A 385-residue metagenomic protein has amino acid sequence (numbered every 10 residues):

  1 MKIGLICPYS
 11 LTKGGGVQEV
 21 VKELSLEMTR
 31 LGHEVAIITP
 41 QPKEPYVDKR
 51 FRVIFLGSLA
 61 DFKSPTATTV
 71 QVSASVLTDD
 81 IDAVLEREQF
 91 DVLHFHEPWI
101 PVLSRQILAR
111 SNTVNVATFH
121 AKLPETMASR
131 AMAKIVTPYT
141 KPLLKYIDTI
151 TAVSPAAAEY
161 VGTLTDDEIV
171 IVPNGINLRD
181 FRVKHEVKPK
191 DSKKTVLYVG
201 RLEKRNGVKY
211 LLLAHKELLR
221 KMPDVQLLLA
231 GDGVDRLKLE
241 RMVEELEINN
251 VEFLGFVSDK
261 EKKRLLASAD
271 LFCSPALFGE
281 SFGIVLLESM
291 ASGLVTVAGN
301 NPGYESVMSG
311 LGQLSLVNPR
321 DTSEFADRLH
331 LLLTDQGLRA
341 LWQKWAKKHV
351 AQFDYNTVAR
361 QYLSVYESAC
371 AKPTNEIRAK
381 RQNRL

Functional and structural regions predicted by a protein language model:
L123, A133-I150, T163: Membrane-proximal helix-turn-helix segments that form the acceptor-binding/catalytic region of lipid-linked
T151, P189-H215, L228: Conserved donor-binding/catalytic core segment of Leloir-type glycosyltransferases
A156, G175: Carbohydrate-associated surface elements
E240-V257: Nucleotide-activated donor-binding/catalytic signature segment of Leloir-type glycosyltransferases, i.e., the conserved
F256-V257, R264-A269: Short alpha-helical donor nucleotide-sugar binding micro-motif in glycosyltransferases
V295-A298: Short hydrophobic beta-strand element within catalytic cores of glycosyltransferases and related nucleotide-activated
G310-T322, L331-G337: Conserved acidic donor-binding segment of nucleotide-sugar-dependent glycosyltransferases
E324, L331, L338-Q352, S364: A short, well-ordered alpha-helix in the C-terminal region of glycosyltransferases
